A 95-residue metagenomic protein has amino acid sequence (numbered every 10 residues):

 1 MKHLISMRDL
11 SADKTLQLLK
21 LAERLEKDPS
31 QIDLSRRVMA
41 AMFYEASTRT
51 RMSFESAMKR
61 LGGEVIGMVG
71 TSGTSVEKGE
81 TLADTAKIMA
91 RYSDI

Functional and structural regions predicted by a protein language model:
M1-S56: Positively charged, low-complexity intrinsically disordered leader regions
L34-I95: Phosphate/diphosphate ligand-binding glycine-rich loop within oxidoreductases
